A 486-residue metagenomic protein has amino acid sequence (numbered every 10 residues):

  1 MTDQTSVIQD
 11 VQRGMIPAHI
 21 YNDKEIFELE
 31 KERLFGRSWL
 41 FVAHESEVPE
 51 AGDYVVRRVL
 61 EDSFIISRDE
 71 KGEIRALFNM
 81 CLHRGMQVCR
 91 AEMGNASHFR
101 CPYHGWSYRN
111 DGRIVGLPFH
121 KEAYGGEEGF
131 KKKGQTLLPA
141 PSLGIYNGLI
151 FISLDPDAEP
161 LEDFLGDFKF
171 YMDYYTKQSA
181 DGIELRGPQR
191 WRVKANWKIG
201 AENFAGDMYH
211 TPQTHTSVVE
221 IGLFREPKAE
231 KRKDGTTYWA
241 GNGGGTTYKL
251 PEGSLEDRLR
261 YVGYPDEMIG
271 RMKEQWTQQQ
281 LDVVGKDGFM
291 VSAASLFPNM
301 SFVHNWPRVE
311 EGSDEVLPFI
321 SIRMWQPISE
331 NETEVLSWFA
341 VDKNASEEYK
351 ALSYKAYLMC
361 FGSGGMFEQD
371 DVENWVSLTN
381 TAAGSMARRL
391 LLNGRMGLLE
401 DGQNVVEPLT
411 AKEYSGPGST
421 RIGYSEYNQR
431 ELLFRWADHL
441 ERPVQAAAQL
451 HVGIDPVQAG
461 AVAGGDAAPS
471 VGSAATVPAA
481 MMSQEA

Functional and structural regions predicted by a protein language model:
M1-Q12: N-terminal flexible segment immediately upstream of the FAD-binding catalytic core in FAD-dependent oxidoreductases
Q9, I16, I20-L60, F64: Non-catalytic accessory segments flanking enzyme active sites
F35-W39, M86, Y209: Generic structural signal for secondary-structure transition and capping sites
R37-P49, E122-E127, S295-R308: Short Pro/Gly-enriched beta-strand edge/turn motifs at strand-loop
A43-E50, K131-K133, S363, S377-N380: Short linear motifs in intrinsically disordered
E47-F170, M482-E485: Rieske [2Fe-2S] iron-sulfur-binding domain
S67, E73, P141-A486: C-terminal catalytic domain of Rieske-type non-heme iron oxygenases
